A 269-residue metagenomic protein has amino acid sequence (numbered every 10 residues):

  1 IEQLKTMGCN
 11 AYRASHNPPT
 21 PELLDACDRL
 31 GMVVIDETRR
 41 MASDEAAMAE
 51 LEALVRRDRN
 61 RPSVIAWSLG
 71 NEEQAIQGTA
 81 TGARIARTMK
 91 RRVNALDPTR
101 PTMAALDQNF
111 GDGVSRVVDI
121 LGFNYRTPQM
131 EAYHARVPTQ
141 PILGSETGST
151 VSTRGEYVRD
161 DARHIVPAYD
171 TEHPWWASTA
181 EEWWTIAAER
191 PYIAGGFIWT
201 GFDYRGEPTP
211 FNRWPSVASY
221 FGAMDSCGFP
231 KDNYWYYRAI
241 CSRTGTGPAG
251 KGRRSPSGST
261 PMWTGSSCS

Functional and structural regions predicted by a protein language model:
I1-S269: Extended substrate-binding grooves/exosites of carbohydrate-active enzymes
